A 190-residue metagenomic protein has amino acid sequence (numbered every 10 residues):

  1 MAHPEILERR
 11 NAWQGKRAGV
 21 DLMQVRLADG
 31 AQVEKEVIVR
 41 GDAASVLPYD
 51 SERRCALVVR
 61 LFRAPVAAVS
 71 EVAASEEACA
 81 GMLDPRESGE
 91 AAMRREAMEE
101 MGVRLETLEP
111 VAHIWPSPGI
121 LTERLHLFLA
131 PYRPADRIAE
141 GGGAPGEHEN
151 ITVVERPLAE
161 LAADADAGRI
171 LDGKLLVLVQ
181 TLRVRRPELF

Functional and structural regions predicted by a protein language model:
A2-E8, V72-E76, P85, P110 (+3 more regions): Nudix hydrolase/Nudix homology domain
R10-R53, A67: Acidic, metal-coordinating catalytic segment for phosphate/diphosphate chemistry, firing primarily on the Nudix
N11-K16, A67, I114-H126: Acidic pyrophosphate-coordinating catalytic loop
D21-D29, S117-A139: Active-site-adjacent beta-strand/loop module that shapes the phosphate/pyrophosphate-binding cleft
V25, P48, V58, L129-A130 (+1 more regions): Conserved hydrophobic "DFG−1" position in protein kinase catalytic cores
A28, D50-E52, F62, P131-A135 (+2 more regions): Short loop segments at secondary-structure junctions
K35-I38, L47, C55-R95, R137 (+2 more regions): Conserved Nudix-box catalytic region and its N-terminal flanking loop in Nudix hydrolases and closely related
E90, M101-V111, L121-R124: Short, structured loop/turn "capping" segments at alpha-beta junctions
